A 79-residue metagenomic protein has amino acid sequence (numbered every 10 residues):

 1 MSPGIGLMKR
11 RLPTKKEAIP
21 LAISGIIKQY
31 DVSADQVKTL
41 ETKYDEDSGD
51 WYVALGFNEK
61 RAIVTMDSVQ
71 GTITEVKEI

Functional and structural regions predicted by a protein language model:
M1-I79: Long, terminal "pre-/pro-" and other extracytoplasmic accessory regions that lie outside the mature folded/catalytic
